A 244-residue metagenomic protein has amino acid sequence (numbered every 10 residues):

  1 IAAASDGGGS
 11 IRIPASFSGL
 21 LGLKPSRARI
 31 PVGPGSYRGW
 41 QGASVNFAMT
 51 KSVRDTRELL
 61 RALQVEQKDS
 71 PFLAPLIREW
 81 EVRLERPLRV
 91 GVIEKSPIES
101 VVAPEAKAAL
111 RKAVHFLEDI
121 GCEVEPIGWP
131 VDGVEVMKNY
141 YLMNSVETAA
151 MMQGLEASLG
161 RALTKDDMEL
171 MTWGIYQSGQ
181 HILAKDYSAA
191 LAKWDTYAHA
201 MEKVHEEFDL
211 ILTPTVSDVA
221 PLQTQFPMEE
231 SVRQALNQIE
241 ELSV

Functional and structural regions predicted by a protein language model:
I1-S16, F47-S52, R57-L60: Active-site-proximal alpha-helical scaffold in enzymes
S5-I11, F17, S96-P97, P130-V131 (+1 more regions): Acidic, glycine-rich active-site loops and adjacent beta-strand->loop/helix elements that engage anionic groups
R12-F17, P34-S36, V102-A103, M137-N139 (+1 more regions): Short acidic, glycine/serine/threonine-rich loops at helix termini
K24-V114: A short helix-breaking turn/cap at a secondary-structure junction
V82-I93, M143-E202, D218-S231, I239-L242: Short helix-loop capping/hinge segments that flank enzyme active sites or metal/cofactor-binding pockets
V102-P130, M152-L163, Y187-D209: Acyltransferase
